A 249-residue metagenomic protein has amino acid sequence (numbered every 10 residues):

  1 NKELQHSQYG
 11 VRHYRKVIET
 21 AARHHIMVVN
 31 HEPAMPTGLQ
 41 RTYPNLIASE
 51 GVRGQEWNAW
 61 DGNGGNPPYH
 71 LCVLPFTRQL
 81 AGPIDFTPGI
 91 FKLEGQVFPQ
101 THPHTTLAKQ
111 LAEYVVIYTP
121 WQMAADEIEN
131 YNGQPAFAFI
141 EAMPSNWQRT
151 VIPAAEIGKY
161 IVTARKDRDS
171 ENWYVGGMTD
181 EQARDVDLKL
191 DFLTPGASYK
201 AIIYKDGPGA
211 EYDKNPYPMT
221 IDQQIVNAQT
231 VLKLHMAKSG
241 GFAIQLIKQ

Functional and structural regions predicted by a protein language model:
N1-Q96, Q100: Aromatic- and carboxylate-enriched substrate-binding clefts and catalytic-loop regions of carbohydrate-active enzymes
H25-E32, A59, Q122-Q134, R149-V151 (+1 more regions): Acidic/polar loop patches that form or flank catalytic/metal-binding clefts of enzymes that bind anionic ligands
V28, V116, V175, S239: Conserved, mostly hydrophobic/aromatic
Q100, K109-A124: Catalytic domains of carbohydrate-active enzymes that cleave complex glycans
D126-Y174, M178, G209-Y217: Glycan-recognition and catalytic regions of carbohydrate-active enzymes
E156-G196, K200, F242-A243: Carbohydrate-binding surface patches
I203-Q229: Solvent-exposed beta-strand/loop surfaces of large extracellular or lumenal domains
D222-Q249: C-terminal beta-strand-rich structural cap/linker in extracellular carbohydrate-active enzymes
